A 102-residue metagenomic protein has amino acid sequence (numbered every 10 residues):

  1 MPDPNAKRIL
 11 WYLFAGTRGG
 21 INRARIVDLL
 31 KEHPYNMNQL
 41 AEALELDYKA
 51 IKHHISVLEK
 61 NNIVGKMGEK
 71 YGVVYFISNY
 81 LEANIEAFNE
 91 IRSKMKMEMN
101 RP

Functional and structural regions predicted by a protein language model:
M1-L10, N79-P102: Amphipathic alpha-helical dimerization/coiled-coil segments that flank or bridge DNA-binding/regulatory modules
G16-R23: Short helix-coil-helix linker/hinge
G20, G68-V74: Short, Lys/Arg-rich nucleic-acid/phosphate-binding segment
I21, E32-N36: Short capping segments at the starts of secondary-structure elements
A24-D28: Pre-recognition alpha-helix immediately N-terminal to the DNA-recognition helix within helix-turn-helix or winged-helix
Q39-A43: A short acidic, leucine-rich amphipathic alpha-helix
K49: Key DNA-contact positions within bacterial/archaeal DNA-binding proteins
N62: Glycine-centered, phosphate/nucleic-acid-interacting loop/turn motifs that mediate DNA/RNA or nucleotide
